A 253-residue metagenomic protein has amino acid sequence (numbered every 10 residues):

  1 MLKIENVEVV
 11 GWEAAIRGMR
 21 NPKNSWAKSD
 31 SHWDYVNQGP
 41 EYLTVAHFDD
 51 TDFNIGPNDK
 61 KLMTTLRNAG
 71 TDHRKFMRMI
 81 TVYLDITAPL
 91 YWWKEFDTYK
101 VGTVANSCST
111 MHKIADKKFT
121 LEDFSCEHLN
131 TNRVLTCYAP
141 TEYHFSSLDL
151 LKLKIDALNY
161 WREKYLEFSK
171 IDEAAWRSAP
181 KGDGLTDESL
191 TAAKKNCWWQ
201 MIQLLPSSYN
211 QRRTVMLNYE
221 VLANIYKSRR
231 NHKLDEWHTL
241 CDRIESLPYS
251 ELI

Functional and structural regions predicted by a protein language model:
M1-I253: Family-specific signature for flavin-dependent thymidylate synthase
